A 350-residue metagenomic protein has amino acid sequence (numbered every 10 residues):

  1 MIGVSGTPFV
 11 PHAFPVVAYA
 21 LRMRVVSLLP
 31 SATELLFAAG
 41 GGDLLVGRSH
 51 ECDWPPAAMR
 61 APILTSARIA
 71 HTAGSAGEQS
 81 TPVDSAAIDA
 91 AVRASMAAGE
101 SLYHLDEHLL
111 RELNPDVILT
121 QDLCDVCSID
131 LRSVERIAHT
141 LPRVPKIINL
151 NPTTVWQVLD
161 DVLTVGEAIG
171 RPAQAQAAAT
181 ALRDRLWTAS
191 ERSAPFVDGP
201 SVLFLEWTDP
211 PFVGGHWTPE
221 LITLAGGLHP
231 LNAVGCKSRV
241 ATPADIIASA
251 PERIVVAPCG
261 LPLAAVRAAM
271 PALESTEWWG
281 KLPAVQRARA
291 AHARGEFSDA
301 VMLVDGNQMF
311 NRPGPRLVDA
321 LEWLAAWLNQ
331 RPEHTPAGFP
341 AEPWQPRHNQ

Functional and structural regions predicted by a protein language model:
V4-V10: Intrinsically disordered, low-complexity segments enriched in serine/proline and basic residues
V10-A13, A20: Short hydrophobic alpha-helical segments enriched in small aliphatic residues
V17-Q350: N-terminal ligand-binding lobe of clamshell/alpha-beta domains
